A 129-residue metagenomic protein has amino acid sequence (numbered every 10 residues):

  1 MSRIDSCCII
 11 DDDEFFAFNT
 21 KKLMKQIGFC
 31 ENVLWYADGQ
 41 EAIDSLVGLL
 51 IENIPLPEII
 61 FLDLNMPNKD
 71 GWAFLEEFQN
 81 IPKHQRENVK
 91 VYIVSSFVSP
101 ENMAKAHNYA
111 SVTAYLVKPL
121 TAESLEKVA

Functional and structural regions predicted by a protein language model:
D5-F15, T20-M24: Conserved acidic segment of CheY-like receiver
W35-G48, G71: Helix N-cap/capping motif at the beta->alpha junctions
P55-I59, H84-K90: His-Asp phosphorelay/catalytic-motif detector in bacterial-type signaling
D63: Active-site residues of response regulator receiver
M66: Receiver (REC) domain active-site loop signature in two-component systems and cognate sites in sensor histidine kinases
A73, R86-V89, F97-A114: Alpha4 helix (beta4-alpha4-beta5 surface) of REC/receiver domains from two-component response regulators
V117-K118: A Lys-centered signature of the CheY-like receiver
